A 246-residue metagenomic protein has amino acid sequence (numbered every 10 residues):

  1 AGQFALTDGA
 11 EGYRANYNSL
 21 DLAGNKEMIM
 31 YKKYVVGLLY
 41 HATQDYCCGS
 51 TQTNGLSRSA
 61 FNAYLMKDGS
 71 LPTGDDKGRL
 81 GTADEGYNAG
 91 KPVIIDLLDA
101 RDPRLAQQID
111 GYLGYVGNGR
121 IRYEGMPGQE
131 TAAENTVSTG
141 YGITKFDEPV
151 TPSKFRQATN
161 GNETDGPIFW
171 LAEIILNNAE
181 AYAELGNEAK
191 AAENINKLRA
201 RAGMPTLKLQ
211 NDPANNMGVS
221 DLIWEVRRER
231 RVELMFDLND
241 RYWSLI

Functional and structural regions predicted by a protein language model:
A1-C48, T82-I246: Acidic/polar-rich alpha-helix caps and helix-coil junctions
C48-G74, G128-N135: Short, cationic low-complexity segments
